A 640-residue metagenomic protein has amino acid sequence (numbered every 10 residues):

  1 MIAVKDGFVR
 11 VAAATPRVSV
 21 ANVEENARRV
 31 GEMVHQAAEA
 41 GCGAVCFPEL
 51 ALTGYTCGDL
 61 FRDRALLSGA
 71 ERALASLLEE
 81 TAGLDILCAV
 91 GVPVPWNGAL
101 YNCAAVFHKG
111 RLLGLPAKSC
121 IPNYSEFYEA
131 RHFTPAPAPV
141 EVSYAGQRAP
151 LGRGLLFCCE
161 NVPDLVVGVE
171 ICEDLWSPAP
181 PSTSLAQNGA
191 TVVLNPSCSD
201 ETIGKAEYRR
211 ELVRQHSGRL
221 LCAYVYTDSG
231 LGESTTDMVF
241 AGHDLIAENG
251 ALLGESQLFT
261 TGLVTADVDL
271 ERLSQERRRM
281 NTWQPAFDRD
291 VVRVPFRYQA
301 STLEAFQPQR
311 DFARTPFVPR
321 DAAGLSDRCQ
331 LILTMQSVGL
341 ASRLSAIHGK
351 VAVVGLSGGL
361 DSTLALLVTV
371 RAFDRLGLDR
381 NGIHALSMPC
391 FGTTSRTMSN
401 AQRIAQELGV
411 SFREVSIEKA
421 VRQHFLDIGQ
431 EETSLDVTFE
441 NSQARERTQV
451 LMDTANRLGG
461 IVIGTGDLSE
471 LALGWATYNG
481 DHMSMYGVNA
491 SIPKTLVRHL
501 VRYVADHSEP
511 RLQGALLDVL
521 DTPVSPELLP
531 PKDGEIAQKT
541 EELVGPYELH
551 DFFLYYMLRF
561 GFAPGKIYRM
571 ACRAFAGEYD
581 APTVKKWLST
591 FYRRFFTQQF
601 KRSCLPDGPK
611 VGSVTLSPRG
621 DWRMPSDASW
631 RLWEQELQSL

Functional and structural regions predicted by a protein language model:
M1-V353, R371-R380, F412: Enzyme catalytic cores with a strong preference for nitrogen-chemistry domains
N26, P163-L165, C222, L231-S234 (+5 more regions): ATP/NTP-dependent adenylation/nucleotidyl-transfer catalytic domains that generate, transfer, or process NMP-activated
